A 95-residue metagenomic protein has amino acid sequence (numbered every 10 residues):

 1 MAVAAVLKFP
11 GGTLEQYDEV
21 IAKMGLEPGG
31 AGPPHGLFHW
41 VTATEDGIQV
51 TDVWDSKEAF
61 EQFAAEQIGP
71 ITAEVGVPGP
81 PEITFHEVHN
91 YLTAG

Functional and structural regions predicted by a protein language model:
M1-T51, D55-Q67, G76-G95: Short S/T/G/P-rich N-terminal loop/turn motif that feeds into the first structured element of a domain
I71-T72: Mid-chain, well-packed structural core segment of small domains
